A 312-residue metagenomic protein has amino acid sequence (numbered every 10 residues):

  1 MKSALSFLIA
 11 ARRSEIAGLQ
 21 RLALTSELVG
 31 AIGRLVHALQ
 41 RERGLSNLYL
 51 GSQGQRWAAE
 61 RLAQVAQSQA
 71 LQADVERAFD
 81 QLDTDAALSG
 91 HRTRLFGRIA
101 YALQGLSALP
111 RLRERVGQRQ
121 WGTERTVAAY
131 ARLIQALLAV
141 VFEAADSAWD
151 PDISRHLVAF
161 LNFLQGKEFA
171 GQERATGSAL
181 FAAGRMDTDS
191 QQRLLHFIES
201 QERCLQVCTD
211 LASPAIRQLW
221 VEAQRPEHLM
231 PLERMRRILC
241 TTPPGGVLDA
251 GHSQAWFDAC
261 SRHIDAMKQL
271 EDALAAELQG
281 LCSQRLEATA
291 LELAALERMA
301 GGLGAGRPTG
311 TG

Functional and structural regions predicted by a protein language model:
M1-G312: Hydrophobic alpha-helical segments
